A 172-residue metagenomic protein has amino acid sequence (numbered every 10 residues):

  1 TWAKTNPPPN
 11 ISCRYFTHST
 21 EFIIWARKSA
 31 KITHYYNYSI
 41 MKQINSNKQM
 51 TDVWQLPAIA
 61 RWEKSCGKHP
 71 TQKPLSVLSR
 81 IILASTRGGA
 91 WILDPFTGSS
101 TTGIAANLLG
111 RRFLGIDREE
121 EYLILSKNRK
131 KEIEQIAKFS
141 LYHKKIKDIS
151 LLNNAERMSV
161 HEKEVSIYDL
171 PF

Functional and structural regions predicted by a protein language model:
T1-L125, I167-F172: Core catalytic lobe of class I
E121-F172: PRPP-dependent phosphoribosyltransferase catalytic core
